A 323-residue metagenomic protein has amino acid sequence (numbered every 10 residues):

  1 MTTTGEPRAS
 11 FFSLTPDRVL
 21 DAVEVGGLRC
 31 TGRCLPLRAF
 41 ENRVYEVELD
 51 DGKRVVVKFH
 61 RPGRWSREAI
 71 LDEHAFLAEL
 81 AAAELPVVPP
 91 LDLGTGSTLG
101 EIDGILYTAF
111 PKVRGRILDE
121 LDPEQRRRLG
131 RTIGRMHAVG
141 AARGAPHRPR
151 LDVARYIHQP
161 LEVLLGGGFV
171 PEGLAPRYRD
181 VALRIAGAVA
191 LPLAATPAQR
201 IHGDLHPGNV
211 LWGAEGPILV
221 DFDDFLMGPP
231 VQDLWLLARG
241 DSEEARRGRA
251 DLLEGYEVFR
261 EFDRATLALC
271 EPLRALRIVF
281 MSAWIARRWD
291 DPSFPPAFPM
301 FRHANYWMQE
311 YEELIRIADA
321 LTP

Functional and structural regions predicted by a protein language model:
M1-D92, G213-A214, L321-P323: Conserved NTP-binding catalytic cores of kinases and kinase-like/nucleotidyltransferase enzymes across multiple kinase
T4-P7, V163, G168, A283-P323: ATP/Mg2+ or Mg2+-diphosphate-binding catalytic cores that bind nucleotide phosphates or diphosphates via glycine-rich
E41-V57, P90-L91, A186-L234: Active-site acidic catalytic loop and adjacent metal/ATP-binding pocket of ATP-dependent phosphoryl transfer enzymes
E48-A145: ATP-binding pocket architecture of kinase catalytic cores
P62, G115, P217, F225-M227 (+1 more regions): Activation segment
D119-P176, T196-A198, F298: A cross-family kinase active-site recognition segment
P230-E261, R277-S293: Active-site activation/catalytic loop segments of kinase-like enzymes and analogous catalytic loops in related
F262-R274: All-alpha amphipathic helical-bundle segments outside canonical DNA-binding/catalytic cores that form hydrophobic
